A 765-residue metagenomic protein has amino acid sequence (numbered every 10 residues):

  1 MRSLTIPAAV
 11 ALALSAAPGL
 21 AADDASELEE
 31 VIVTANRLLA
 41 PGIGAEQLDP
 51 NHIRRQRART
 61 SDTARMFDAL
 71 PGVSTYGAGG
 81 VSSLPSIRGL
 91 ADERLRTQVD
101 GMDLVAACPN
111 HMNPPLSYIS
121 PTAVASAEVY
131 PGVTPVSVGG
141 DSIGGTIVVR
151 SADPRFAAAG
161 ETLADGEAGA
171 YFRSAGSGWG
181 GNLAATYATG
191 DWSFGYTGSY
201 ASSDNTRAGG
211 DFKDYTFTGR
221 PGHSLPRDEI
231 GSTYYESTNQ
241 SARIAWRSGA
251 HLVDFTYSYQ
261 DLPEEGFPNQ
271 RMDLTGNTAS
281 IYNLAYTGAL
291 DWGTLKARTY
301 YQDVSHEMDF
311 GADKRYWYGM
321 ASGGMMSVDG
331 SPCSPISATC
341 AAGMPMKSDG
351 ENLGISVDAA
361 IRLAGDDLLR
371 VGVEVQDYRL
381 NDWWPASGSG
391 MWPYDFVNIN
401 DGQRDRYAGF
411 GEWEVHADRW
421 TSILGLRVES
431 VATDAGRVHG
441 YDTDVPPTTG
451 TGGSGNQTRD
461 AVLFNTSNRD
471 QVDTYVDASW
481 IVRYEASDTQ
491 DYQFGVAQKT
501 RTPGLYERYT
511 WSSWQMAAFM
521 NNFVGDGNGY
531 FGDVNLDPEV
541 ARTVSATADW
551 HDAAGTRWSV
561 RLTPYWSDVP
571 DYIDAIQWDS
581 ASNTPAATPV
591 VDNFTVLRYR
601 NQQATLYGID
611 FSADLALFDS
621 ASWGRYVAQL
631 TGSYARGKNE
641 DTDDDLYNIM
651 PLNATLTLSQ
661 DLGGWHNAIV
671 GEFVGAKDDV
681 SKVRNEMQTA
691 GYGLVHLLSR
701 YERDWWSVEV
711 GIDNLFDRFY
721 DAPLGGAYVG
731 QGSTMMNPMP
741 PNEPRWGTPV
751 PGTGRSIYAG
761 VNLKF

Functional and structural regions predicted by a protein language model:
E27-R59, L84, D92: N-terminal periplasmic "start-of-domain" segments of outer-membrane beta-barrel proteins
L104-V133: Short acidic/polar hinge/loop motifs at secondary-structure boundaries that mediate gating or recognition
R155, L163-G169, R173, S177-N277 (+1 more regions): Periplasmic-side early beta-strands and strand-to-turn transitions of outer-membrane beta-barrels
D204, G209, T500-R501, A575 (+2 more regions): C-terminal beta-signal and adjacent terminal beta-strands/loops of Gram-negative outer-membrane beta-barrel proteins
A208-I230, D309-P345, W383-V397, T433-D470 (+4 more regions): Solvent-exposed loop segments that connect transmembrane elements
S237, A250-L295, D303-G324, S331-S334 (+4 more regions): Flexible loop and strand-edge segments within Gram-negative outer membrane beta-barrel domains
T294-F310, E485, D491-Q493, A497 (+3 more regions): Membrane-embedded beta-barrel scaffold of Gram-negative outer-membrane proteins
A364-D366, H416-W420, S430-V431, R557-I573 (+3 more regions): Gram-negative outer-membrane beta-barrel transporters
